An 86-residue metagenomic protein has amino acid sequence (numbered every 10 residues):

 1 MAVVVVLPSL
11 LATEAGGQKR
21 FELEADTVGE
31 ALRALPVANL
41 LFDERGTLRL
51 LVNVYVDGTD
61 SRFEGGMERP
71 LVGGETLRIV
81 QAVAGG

Functional and structural regions predicted by a protein language model:
M1-G85: Ubiquitin-like/PB1-type beta-grasp interaction modules and other compact soluble beta-rich domains
